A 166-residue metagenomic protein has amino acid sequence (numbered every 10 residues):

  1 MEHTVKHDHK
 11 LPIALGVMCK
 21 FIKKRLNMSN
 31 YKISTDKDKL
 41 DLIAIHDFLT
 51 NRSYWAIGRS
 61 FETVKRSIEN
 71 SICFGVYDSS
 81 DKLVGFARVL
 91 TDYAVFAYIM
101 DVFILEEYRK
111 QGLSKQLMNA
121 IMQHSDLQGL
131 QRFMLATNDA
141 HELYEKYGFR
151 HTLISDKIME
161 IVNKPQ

Functional and structural regions predicted by a protein language model:
M1-N27: N-terminal amphipathic/basic-hydrophobic helices that include classical n-h-c signal peptides and signal-anchor
K20-R59: Short amphipathic alpha-helix that is part of the acyltransferase structural core
E62-S80, V84-F103: A conserved beta-strand-loop-helix scaffold within acyl/acetyltransferase catalytic domains
M100, R109, R132-M134: Acidic/histidine-enriched, beta-strand-rich ligand/metal-binding domains
Y108-L117: Conserved acetyl-CoA pyrophosphate-binding loop and the N-cap/start of the following alpha-helix in GNAT-like
Q116-Q131: Conserved acyl-CoA
G129-F133, T137-V162: Conserved active-site alpha-helix within GNAT-family acetyltransferase domains
